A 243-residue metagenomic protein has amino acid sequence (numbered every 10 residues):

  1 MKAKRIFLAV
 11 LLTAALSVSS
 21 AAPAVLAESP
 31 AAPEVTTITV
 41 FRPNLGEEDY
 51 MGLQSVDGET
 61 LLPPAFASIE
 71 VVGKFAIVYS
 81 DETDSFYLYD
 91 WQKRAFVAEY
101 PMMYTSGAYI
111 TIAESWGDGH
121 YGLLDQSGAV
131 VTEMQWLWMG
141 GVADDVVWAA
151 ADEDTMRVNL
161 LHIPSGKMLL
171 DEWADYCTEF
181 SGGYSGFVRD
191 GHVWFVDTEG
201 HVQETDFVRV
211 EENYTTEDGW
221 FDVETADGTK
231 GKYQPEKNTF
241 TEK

Functional and structural regions predicted by a protein language model:
M1-A3: N-terminal secretory signal peptides that target proteins for export/translocation
R5-L16, S20-A21: Sec-dependent N-terminal signal peptides
S17-P33: Sec-dependent signal peptide cleavage junction
E28-K243: Residue-level detector of conserved, function-critical positions
